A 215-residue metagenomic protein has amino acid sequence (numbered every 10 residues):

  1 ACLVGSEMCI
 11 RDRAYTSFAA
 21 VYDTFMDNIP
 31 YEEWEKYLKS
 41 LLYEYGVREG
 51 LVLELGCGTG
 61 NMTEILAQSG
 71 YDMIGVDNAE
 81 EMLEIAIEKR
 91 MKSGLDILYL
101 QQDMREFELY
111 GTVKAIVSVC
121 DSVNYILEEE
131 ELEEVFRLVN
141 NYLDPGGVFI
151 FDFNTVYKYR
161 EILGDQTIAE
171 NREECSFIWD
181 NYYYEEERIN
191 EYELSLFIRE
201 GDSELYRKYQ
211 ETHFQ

Functional and structural regions predicted by a protein language model:
A1-I10: Single conserved hydrophobic/aromatic residue that forms the stacking wall/gate of nucleotide- or nucleobase-binding
R11-G50: Conserved class I S-adenosyl-L-methionine
G56-G60: Class I SAM-dependent methyltransferase "Motif I" SAM/SAH-binding loop
N61-E106: Class I SAM-dependent methyltransferase SAM/SAH-binding core
E108-A115: A short acidic, Gly/Pro-enriched loop at the edge of an enzyme's catalytic core that lines a small-molecule cofactor
V119-D121: Residues lining the SAM
E133-P145: A short glycine-rich, Lys/Arg-flanked "PGG" loop and its adjoining helix->strand segment in the class I
I150-Q215: SAM-dependent methyltransferase
